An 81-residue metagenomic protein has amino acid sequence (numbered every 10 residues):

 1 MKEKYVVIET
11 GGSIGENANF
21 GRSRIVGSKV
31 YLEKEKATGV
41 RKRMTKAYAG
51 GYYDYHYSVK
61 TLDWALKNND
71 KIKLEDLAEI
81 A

Functional and structural regions predicted by a protein language model:
M1-V26, G50-V59: Short aromatic-glycine-(Arg/Gly/Cys) micro-motifs in beta-strand/loop hairpins
E9-S13, K36-K42: Short amphipathic alpha-helical surface micro-motifs
S28-V30, T38-A81: Short, mixed-charge low-complexity intrinsically disordered segments
